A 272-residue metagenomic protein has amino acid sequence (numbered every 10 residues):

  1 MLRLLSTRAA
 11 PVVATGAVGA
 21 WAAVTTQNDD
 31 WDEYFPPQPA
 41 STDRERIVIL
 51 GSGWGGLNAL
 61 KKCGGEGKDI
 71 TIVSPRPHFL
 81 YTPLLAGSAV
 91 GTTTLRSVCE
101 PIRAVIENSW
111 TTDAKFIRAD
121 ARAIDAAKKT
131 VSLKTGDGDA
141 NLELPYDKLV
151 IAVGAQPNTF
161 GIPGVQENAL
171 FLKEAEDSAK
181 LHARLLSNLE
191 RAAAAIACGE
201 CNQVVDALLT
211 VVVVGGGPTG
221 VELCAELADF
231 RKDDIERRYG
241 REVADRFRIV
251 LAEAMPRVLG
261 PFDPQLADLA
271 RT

Functional and structural regions predicted by a protein language model:
M1-V13: Membrane-penetrating hydrophobic segments
L4-T7, E174, E253: Generic detector of low-complexity/intrinsically disordered segments and short hydrophobic N-terminal stretches
A10-D29, P36-R44, D113-V212: FAD-binding core/adjacent interface of flavoenzyme oxidoreductases
W21-A22, E33-R118, R122-A123, V212 (+1 more regions): Beta1-alpha1 glycine-rich phosphate/pyrophosphate-binding loop at the start of Rossmann-like nucleotide-binding domains
R184, E226-L227, L269: Alpha-helical scaffold elements adjacent to nucleotide-binding pockets in ATP/GTP-utilizing enzyme cores
Q265-T272: Acidic, glycine-rich loop-and-beta core segments that form the ion-binding/anion-interacting portion of active sites
